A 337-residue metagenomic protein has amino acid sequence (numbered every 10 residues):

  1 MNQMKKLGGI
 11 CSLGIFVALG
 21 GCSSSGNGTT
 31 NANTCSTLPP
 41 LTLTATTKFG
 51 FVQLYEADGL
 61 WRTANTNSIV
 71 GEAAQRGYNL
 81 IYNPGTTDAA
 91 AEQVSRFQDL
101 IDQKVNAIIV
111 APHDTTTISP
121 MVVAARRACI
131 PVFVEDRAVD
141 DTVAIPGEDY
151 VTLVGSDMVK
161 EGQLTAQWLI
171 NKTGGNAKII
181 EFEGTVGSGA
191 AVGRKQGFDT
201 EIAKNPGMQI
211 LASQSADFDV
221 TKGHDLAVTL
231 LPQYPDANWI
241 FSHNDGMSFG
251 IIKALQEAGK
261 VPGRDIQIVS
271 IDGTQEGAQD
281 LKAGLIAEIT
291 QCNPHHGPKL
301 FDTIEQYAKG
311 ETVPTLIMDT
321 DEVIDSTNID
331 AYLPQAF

Functional and structural regions predicted by a protein language model:
Q3-K6, V17, S23-F337: A residue-level marker of the well-folded mature domains of exported/periplasmic proteins
S12-I15: Hydrophobic helical h-region of N-terminal Sec-dependent signal peptides in bacterial secretory/periplasmic proteins
